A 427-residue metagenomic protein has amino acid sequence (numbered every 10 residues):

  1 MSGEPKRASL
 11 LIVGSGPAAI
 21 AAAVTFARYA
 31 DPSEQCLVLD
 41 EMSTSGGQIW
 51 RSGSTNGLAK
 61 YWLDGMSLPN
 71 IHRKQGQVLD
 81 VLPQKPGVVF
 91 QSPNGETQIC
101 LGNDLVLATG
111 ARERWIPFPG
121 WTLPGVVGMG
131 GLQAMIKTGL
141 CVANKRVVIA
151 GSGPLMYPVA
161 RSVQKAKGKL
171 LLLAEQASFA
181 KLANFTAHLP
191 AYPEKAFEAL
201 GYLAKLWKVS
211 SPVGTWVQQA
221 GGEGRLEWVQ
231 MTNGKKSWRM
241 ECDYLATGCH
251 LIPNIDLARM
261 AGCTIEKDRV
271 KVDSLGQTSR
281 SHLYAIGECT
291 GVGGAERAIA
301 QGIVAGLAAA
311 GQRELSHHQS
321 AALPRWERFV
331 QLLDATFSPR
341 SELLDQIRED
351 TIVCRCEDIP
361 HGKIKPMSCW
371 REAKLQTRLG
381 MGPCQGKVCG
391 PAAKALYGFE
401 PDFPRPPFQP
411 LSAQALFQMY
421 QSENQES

Functional and structural regions predicted by a protein language model:
S2-A8, P32, G57-R146, Q230-K236 (+3 more regions): FAD-binding core/adjacent interface of flavoenzyme oxidoreductases
G3-G65, I149-A150, P154-E194, K387: Beta1-alpha1 glycine-rich phosphate/pyrophosphate-binding loop at the start of Rossmann-like nucleotide-binding domains
G16-P17, T44, E113, G153-L155 (+3 more regions): Residue-level detector of alpha-helix initiation sites
M66-F90, C100, A166-D256, T264-E266: A Rossmann-like FAD-binding core segment of flavoenzymes
G128-I136, Y244-G293: FAD-site-proximal beta/loop scaffold in flavoenzymes
I286-P324: A conserved FAD-binding loop/helix module that cradles the flavin
E349-I364, T377-A395: Local cysteine-cluster metal-coordination motifs and their immediate loop/turn environment, predominantly Fe-S cluster
A395, D402-E426: Low-complexity, small/polar and acidic-rich linker and loop segments
